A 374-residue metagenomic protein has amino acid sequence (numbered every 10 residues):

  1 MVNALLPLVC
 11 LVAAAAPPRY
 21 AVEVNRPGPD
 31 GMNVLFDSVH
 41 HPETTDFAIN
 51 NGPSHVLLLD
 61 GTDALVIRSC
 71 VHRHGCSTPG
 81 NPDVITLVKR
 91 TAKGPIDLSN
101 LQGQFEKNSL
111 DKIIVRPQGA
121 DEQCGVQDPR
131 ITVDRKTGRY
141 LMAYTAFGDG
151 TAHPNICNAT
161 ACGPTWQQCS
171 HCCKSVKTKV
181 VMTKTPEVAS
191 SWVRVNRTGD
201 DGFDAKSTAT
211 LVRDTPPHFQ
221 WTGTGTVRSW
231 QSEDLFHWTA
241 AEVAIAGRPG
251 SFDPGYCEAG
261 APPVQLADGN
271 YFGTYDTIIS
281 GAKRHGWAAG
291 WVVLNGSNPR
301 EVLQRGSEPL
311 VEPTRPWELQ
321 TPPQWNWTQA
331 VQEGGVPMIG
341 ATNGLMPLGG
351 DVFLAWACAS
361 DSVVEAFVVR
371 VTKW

Functional and structural regions predicted by a protein language model:
M1-A15: Cleavable N-terminal signal peptides of Sec/SRP-targeted secreted and luminal proteins
A16-C124, V133-G255, Q265-G335, L348-W374: Beta-rich carbohydrate-recognition and catalytic domains
E258: ATP/pyrophosphate-binding catalytic subdomain of soluble kinases
